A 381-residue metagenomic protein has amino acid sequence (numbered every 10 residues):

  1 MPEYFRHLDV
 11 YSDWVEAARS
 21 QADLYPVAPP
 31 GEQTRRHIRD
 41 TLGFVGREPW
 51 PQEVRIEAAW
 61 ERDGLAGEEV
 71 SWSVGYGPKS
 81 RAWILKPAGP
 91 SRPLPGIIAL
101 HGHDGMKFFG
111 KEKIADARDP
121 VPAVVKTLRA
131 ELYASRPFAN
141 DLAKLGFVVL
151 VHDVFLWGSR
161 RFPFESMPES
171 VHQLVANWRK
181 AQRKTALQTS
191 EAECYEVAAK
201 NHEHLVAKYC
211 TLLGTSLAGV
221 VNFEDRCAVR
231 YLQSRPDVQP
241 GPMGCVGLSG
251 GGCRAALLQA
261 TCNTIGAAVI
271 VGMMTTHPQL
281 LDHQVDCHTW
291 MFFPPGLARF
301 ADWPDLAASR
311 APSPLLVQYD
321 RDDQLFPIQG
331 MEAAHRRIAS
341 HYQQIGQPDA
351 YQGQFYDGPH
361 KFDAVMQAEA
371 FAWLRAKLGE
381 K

Functional and structural regions predicted by a protein language model:
M1-A66, V74, G110, L145: N-terminal targeting or regulatory segments adjacent to alpha/beta-hydrolase or S9 domains
G67-S71, G75-P87: A short loop-to-beta-strand scaffold at the N-terminal edge of the catalytic core in hydrolase folds
A82, R92-D104: Short beta-strand element of the alpha/beta-hydrolase
H101-F223, Q233, L280-D282: Cap/lid segment of the alpha/beta-hydrolase catalytic domain
A199-T215, G219-C227, I265-A307, P312 (+2 more regions): Mobile cap/lid helix-loop segments that gate and shape the active-site cleft of serine hydrolases
V238-S249: Alpha/beta-hydrolase fold nucleophile elbow
R310, V317-Y319: Short beta-strand/loop motif that positions the catalytic acidic residue of the alpha/beta-hydrolase fold
R336-K381: C-terminal catalytic histidine-bearing segment of alpha/beta-hydrolase fold enzymes
